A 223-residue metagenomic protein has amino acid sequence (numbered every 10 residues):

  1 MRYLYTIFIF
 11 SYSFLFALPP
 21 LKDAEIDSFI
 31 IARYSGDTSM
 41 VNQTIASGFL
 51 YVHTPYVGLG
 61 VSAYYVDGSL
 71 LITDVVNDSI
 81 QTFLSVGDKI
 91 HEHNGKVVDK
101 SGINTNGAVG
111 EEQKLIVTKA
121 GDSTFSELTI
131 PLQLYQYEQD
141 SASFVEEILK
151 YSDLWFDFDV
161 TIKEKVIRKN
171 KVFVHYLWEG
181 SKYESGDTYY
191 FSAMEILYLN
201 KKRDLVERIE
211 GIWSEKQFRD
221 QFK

Functional and structural regions predicted by a protein language model:
M1-P20: Bacterial Sec-dependent N-terminal signal peptides
L18-D74, I103-N106: PDZ/PDZ-like peptide-tail recognition elements
Q43-G48, V66-D67, I167-K171, L197-E207: Short, solvent-exposed coil/turn segments at beta-strand boundaries
Y65, S126-S185: Surface-exposed, charged secondary-structure patches
I80-K100: Conserved PDZ fold ligand-binding element
I103-A142: PDZ-domain C-terminal substructure recognizer with occasional recognition of PDZ-binding tails
E138, E146, K150, R208-K223: Low-complexity, intrinsically disordered terminal/linker segments enriched in charged and Gly/Pro repeats
V160-V166, S192-L199: Hydrophobic/aromatic beta-strand elements that line small-molecule binding cavities or substrate pockets in beta-rich
